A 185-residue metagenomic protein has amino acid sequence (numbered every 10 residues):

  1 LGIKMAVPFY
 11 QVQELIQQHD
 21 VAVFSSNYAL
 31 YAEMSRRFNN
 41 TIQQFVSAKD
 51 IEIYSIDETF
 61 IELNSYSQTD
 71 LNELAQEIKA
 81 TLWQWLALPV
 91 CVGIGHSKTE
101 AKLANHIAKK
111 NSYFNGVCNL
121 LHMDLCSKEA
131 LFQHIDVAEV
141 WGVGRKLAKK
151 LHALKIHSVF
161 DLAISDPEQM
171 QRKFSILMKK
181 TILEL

Functional and structural regions predicted by a protein language model:
L1-I56, F60: Residues that scaffold, gate, or flank divalent-cation-dependent active/transport sites
V21-F24, S47-Y54, L71-A75, W83-V92: Short secondary-structure capping/junction motifs at helix and strand boundaries
F24, A29-R36, F160-L185: Alpha-helical interaction/regulatory segments in DNA maintenance proteins
F60-K79, K155: Catalytic palm subdomain of template-directed nucleic-acid polymerases, centered on the conserved carboxylate motif
E73-A138: Long, highly charged, low-complexity intrinsically disordered interaction regions that mediate electrostatic DNA/RNA
K109-V117, I156-V159, K179-T181: A short alpha->loop->secondary-structure connector
H152: Polar interaction faces of repeat-based domains
